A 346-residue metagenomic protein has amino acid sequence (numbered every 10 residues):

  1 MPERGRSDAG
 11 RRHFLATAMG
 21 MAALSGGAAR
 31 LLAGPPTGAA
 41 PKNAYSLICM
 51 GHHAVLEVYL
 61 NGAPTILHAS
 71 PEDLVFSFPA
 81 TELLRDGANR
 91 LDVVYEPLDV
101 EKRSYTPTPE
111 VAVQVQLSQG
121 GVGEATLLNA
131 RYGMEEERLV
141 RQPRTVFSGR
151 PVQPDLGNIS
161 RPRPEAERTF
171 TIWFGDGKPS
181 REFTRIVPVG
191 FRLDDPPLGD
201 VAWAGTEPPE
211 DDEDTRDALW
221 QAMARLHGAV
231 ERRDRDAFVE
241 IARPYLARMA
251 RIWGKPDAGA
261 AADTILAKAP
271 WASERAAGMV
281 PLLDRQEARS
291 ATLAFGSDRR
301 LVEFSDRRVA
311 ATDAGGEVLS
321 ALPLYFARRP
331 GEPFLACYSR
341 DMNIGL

Functional and structural regions predicted by a protein language model:
M1-A9, A16-S25: N-terminal secretory signal peptides
E3, F78, H227: Generic anion/oxyanion-binding catalytic loop in active/binding sites
R12-H13, L31: Hydrophobic alpha-helical segments, especially transmembrane helices and their immediate juxtamembrane helical caps
L32-L56, V94-D236, I241-A258, A262-L346: Beta-strand-rich recognition domains
V55-P71, S118: Short strand-turn-strand beta-turns centered on an Asx-Gly dipeptide
F76-E82: Exposed aromatic-hydrophobic patches
L84-Y95: Short, well-structured beta-strand segments within conserved domains
